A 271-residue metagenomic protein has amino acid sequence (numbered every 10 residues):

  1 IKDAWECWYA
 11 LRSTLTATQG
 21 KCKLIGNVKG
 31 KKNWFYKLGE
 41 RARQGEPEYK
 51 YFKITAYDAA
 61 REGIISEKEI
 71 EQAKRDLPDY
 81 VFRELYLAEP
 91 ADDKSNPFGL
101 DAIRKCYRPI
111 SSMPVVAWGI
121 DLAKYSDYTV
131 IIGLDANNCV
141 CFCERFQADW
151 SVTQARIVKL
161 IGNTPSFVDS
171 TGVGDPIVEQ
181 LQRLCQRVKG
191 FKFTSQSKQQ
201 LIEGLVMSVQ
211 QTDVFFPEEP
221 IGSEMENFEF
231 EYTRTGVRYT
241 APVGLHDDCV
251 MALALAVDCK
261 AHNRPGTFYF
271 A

Functional and structural regions predicted by a protein language model:
I1-K2, A123: Conserved Walker B
K2-L77, I177-G190: ASCE P-loop NTPase helicase motor core
K23-I25, G119, P165-D169: Short catalytic-loop micro-motif centered on adjacent basic/acidic residues
A59-I120: ATPase catalytic-site recognition across NTP-hydrolyzing enzymes
S112-D135: Gly/Thr-rich phosphate-binding beta-strand-loop-beta motif of the actin/hexokinase/Hsp70
G133-T235: Mg2+-dependent endonuclease catalytic cores in nucleic-acid-processing enzymes, primarily RNase H-like
E144, L253-A271: Acidic two-metal-ion nuclease catalytic site recognized across multiple nuclease folds, prominently DnaQ/RNase D-T
Y232-G244: Short, solvent-exposed helix-loop connector elements
